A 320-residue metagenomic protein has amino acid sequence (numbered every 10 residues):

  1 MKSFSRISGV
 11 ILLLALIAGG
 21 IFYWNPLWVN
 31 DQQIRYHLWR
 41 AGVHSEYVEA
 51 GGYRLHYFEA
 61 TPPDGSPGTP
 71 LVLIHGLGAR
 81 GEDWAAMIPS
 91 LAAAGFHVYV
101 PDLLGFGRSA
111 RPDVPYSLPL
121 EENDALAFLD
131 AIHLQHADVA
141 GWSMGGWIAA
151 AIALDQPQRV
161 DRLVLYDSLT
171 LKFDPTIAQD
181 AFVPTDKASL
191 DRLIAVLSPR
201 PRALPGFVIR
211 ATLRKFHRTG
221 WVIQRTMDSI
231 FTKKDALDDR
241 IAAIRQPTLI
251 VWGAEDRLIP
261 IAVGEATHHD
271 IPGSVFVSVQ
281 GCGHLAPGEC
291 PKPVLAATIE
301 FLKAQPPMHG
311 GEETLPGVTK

Functional and structural regions predicted by a protein language model:
M1-T69, A93-F96, K303-K320: Alpha/beta-hydrolase fold catalytic core
W24-V29, P184-R245: Conserved alpha/beta-hydrolase catalytic His-Asp/Glu region
V48-G51, F58-T61, A93, V100-A140: Active-site loop/oxyanion-hole signature of alpha/beta-hydrolase fold enzymes
A60-R108: Conserved HGGG/HGGXW glycine-rich cap/lid loop of the alpha/beta-hydrolase fold
Q135-F173: Conserved hydrolase catalytic core segment
I244, I250-W252: Short beta-strand/loop motif that positions the catalytic acidic residue of the alpha/beta-hydrolase fold
E255-I259: Acidic catalytic loop of the alpha/beta-hydrolase fold
S274-V275, G281-K320: Catalytic active-site module of serine/aspartate enzymes centered on a nucleophile-bearing elbow/loop
